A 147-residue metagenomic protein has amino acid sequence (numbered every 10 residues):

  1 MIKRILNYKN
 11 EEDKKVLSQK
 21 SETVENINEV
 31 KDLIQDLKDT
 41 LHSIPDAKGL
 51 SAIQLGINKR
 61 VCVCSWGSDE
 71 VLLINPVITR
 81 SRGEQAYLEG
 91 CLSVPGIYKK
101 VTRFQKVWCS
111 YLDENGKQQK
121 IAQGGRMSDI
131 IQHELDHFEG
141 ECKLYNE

Functional and structural regions predicted by a protein language model:
M1-E147: Positively charged
